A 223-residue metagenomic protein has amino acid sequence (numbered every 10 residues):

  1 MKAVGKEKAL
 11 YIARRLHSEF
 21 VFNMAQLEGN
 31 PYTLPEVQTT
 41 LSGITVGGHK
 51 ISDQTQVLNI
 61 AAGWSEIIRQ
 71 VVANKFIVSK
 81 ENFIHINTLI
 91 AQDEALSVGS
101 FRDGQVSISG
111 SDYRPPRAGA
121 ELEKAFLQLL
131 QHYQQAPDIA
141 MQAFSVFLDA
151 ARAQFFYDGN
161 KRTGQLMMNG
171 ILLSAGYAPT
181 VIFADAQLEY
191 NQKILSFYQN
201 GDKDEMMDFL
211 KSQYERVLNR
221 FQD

Functional and structural regions predicted by a protein language model:
M1-D223: FIC/Doc superfamily catalytic core
